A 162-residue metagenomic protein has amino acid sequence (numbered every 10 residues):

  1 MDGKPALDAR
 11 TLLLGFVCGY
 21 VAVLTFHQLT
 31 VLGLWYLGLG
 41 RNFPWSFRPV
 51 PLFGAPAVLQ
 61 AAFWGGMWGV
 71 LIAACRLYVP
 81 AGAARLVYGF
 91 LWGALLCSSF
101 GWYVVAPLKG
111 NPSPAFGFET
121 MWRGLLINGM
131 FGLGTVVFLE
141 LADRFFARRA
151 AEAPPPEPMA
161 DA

Functional and structural regions predicted by a protein language model:
M1-A162: Juxtamembrane/disordered regions of integral membrane proteins
